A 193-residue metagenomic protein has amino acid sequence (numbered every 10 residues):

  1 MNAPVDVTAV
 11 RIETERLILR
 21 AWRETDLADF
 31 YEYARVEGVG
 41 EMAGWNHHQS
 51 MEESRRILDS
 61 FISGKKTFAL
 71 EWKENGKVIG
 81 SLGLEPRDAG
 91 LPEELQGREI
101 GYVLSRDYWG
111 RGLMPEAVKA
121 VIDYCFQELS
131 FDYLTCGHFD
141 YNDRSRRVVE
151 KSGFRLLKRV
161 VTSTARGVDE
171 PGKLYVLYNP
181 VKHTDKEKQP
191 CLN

Functional and structural regions predicted by a protein language model:
M1-E41, T67, E71-N193: Acyl-donor (CoA/ACP) binding surface of acyl/acetyltransferases
G38-D59: Conserved GNAT-fold acetyl-CoA-binding loop/helix
F61-S63: Soluble sensory domains of the PAS superfamily and closely related sensory modules
